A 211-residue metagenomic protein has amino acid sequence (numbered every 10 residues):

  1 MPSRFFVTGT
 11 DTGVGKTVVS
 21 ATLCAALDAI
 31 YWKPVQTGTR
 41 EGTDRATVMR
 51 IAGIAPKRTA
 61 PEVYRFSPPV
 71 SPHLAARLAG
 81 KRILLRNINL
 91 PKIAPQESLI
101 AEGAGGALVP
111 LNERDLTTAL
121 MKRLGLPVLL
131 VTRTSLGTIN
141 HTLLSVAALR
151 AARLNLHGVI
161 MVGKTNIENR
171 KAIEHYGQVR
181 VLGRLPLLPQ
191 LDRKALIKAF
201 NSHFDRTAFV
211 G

Functional and structural regions predicted by a protein language model:
R4, V18-L84, L90-I93, E97: N-terminal phosphate/diphosphate-binding loop that engages ATP/GTP or pyrophosphate donors across diverse enzyme folds
V7-T8: Hydrophobic anchor at the beta1->P-loop junction of P-loop NTPases
V14-G15: Conserved glycine(s) of the Walker
K33-P34, L129-T132, H157-G163: Short internal beta-strands
A52, L124, Y176-V179: Short, structured coil segments at secondary-structure junctions
N87-N112: Switch II (G3) loop of P-loop NTPases
N112-S135: Inter-motif core of Ras-like GTPase G domains
V146-G211: C-terminal lobe/tail of nucleotide-utilizing enzymes
